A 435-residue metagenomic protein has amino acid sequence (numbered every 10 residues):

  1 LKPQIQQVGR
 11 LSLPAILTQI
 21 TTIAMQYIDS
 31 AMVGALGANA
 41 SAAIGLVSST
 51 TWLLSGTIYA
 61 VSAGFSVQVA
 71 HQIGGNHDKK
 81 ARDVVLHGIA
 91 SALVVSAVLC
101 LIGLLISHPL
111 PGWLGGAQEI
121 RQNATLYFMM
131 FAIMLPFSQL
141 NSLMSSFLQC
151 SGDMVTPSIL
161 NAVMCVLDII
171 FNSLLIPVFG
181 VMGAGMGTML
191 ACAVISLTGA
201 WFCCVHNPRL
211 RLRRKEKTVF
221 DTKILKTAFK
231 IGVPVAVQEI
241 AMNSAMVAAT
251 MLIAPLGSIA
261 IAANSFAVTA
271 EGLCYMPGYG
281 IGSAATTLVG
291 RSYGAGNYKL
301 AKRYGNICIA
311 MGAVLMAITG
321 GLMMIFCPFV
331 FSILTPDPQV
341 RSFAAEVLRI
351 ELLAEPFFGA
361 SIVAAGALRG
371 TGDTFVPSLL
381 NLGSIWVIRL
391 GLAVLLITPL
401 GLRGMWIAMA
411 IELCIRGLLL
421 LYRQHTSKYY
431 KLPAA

Functional and structural regions predicted by a protein language model:
L1-A15, V69-M134, V178-V233, V289-A354 (+1 more regions): Short alpha-helical transmembrane segments in multi-pass integral membrane proteins
P3-A31, A35-L36, W52-G64, Q68 (+5 more regions): N-terminal transmembrane alpha-helices
R10-D29, M130, N141, A191-I195 (+1 more regions): Transmembrane helical elements of multi-pass membrane transporters/channels
L17, T21, M25, L54 (+14 more regions): Residue-level hotspots within pore-lining transmembrane alpha-helices of multi-pass secondary transporters
A24-A42, P111-Q118, L174-F179, I240-L273 (+3 more regions): Helix-terminus/linker motif at the lipid-water interface of multi-pass membrane proteins
V33-W52, Q118-N123, M186, I224-I231 (+4 more regions): Interfacial/gating helices of multi-pass transporter permease domains
S41-L101, S138-P157, T250, A263-C327 (+2 more regions): Small-residue-rich hydrophobic transmembrane alpha-helices
S62, M130-Q149, P157-D168, A184-G199 (+4 more regions): Short runs within selected transmembrane alpha-helices of multi-pass transporters and secretion channels
